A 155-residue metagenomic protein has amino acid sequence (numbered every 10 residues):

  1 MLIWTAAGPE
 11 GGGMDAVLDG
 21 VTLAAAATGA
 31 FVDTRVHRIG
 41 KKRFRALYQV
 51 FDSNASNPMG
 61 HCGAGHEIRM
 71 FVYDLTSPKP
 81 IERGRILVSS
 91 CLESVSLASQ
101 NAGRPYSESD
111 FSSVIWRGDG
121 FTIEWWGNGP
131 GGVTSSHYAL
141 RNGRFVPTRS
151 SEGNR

Functional and structural regions predicted by a protein language model:
M1-R155: Exposed acidic/polar residues on beta-strands and adjacent loops within beta-sheet cores, strongest in beta-propeller
